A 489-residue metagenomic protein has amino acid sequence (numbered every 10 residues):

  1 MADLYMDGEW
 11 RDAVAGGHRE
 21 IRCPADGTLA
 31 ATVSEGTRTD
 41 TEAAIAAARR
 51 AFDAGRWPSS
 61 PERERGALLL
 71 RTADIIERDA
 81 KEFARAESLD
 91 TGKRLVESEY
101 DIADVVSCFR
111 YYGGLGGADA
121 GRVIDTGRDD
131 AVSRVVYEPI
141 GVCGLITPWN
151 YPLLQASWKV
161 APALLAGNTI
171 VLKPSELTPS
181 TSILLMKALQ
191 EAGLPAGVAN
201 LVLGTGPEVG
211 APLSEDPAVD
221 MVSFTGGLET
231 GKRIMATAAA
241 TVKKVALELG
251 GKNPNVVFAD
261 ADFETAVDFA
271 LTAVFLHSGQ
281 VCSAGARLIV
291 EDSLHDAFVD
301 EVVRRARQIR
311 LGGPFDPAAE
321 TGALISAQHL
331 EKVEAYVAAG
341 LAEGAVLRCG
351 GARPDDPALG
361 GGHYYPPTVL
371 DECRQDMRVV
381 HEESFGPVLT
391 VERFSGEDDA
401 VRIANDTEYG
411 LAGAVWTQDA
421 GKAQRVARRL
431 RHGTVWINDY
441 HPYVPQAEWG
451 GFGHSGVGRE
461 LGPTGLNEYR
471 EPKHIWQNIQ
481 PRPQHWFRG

Functional and structural regions predicted by a protein language model:
M1-D26, A51, A352: Hydrophobic face of amphipathic alpha-helices that form TPR/SEL1-like repeat modules and related alpha-solenoid
D12-V14, H18-R19, E35-T39, A261: A short acidic/small-residue loop/turn micro-motif
G27, R65, E87, F109 (+9 more regions): Residue-level signal for inorganic ion chemistry
T28-A118: Glycine-rich loop-to-alpha-helix module at the N-terminal edge of alpha/beta enzyme cores
T28-T32, V219, R310, V337 (+2 more regions): Conserved C-terminal structural/oligomerization subdomain of aldehyde/semialdehyde dehydrogenase
L29-G36, D53-W57, L145, N255-F258 (+5 more regions): Short, well-ordered beta-strand elements within core beta-sheets of diverse protein domains
G121-T265, F394: Rossmann-like NAD(P) dinucleotide-binding subdomain of oxidoreductase/dehydrogenase enzymes
M221, E229-R374, I437, Q484-F487: ALDH superfamily catalytic-core signature
